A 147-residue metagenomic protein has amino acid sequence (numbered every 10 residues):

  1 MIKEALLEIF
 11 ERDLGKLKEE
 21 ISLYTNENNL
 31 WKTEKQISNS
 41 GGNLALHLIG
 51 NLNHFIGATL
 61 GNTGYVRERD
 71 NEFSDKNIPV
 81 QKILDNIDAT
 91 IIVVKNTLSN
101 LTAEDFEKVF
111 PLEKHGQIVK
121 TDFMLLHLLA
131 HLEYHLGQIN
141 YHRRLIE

Functional and structural regions predicted by a protein language model:
M1-G15: Extreme N-terminal tail/first-helix region
L7-E11, N28-N71, L112-E147: Short, contiguous alpha-helical
E11, G15, L46, D85-D88 (+2 more regions): Generic structural signal for well-ordered, non-transmembrane alpha-helical segments in soluble/cytosolic regions
G15-E19, D70-S74: Short N-terminal helix-initiation segments at or just after the protein's N-terminus
E19-S22, N26, N53, G57-L60 (+2 more regions): Charged/polar positions within long, soluble alpha-helices
D75-K108, M124-H131: Acidic/histidine-rich alpha-helical segments that form the ligand environment of transition-metal centers
